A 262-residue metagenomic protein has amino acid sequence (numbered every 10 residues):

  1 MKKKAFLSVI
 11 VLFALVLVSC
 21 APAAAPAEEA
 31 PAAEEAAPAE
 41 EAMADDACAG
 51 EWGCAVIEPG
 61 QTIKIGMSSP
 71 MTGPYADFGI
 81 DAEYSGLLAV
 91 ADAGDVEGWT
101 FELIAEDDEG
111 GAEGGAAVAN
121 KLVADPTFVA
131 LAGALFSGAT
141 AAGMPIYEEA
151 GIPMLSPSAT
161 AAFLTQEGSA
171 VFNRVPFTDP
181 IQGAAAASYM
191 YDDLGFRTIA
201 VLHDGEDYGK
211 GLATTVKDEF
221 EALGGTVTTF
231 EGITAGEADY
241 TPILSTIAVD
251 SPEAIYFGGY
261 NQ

Functional and structural regions predicted by a protein language model:
M1-A5: Positively charged n-region of N-terminal signal peptides that target proteins for export
I10-V18: Bacterial N-terminal signal peptides
S19-E29: Bacterial lipoprotein signal-peptidase II cleavage site
A27-G66, G94-T100, Y191-R197: Immediate post-signal peptide segment of exported/extracytoplasmic ligand-binding proteins
E51, T127-E231: Extracytoplasmic ligand/sensor domains, especially the bilobed periplasmic-binding protein
E51-W52, D77-S85, D92-S169, I233-Y240 (+1 more regions): Beta-alpha junction/loop-to-helix N-cap segments that form part of ligand/metal-binding clefts
Q61-G79, E83, A134, T198-L202: Short beta-strand segments enriched in small/hydrophobic residues
A213-Q262: Extracellular/periplasmic bilobed ligand-binding domains
